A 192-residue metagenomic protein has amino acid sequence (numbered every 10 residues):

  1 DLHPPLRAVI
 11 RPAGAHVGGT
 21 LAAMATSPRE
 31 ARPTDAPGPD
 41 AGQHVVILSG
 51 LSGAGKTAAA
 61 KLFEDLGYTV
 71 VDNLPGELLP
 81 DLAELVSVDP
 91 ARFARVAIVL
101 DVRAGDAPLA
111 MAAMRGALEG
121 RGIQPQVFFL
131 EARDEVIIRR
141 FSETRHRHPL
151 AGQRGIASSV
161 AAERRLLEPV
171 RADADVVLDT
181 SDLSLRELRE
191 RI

Functional and structural regions predicted by a protein language model:
H3-L6, I10-P12, G18-Q43, L79-S87: Extreme N-terminal, non-catalytic leader segments that precede Walker-type/kinase nucleotide-binding cores
T20-R29, E168-I192: NTP-dependent small-molecule kinase module
L48: Hydrophobic anchor at the beta1->P-loop junction of P-loop NTPases
L51: P-loop (Walker A) phosphate-binding loop of NTP-binding proteins
G55: Conserved glycine(s) of the Walker
A59-A60: Post-Walker A alpha-helix
L66, V70-P75, L79-G116: Conserved nucleotide-sensing/catalytic segment adjacent to the nucleotide-binding pocket in NTP-handling enzymes
P125-E168, V176, T180-D182: A glycine- and Lys/Arg-enriched "phosphate-lid" helix/loop adjacent to the NTP-binding pocket of small-molecule kinases
